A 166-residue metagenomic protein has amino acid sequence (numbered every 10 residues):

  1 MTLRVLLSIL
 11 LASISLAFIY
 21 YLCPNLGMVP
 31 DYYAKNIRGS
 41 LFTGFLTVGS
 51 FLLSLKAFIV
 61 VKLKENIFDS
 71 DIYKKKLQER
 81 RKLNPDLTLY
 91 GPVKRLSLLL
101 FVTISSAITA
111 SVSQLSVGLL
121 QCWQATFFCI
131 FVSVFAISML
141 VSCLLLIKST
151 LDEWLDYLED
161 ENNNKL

Functional and structural regions predicted by a protein language model:
M1-S8, T88-L98: Juxtamembrane interface helix immediately N-terminal to a transmembrane segment
M1-V48, T109, A125: Long, highly hydrophobic alpha-helical transmembrane signal-anchor segments
L3-L7, L119-N162: Alpha-helical transmembrane segments and their immediate juxtamembrane interface regions
S13-Y20, V48, L52-L55, S106-A110 (+1 more regions): Alpha-helical transmembrane segments
S40-K64: Hydrophobic alpha-helical membrane-embedded segments
F58-K74, T150-D160: Juxtamembrane helix-loop transition segments at the membrane interface in multi-pass membrane proteins
I72-V93: Short membrane-interface loop/juxtamembrane segments of multi-pass integral membrane proteins
V93-Q121: Alpha-helical transmembrane segments and their membrane-interface junctions in multi-pass membrane proteins
